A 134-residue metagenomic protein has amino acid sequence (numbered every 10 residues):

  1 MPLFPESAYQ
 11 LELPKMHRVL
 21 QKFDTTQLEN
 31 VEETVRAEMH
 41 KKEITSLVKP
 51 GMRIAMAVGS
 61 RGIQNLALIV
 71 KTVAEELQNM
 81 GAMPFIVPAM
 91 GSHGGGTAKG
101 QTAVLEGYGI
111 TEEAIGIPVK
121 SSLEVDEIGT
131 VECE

Functional and structural regions predicted by a protein language model:
M1-T34: N-terminal amphipathic/basic leader segments beginning at the initiator methionine
E32-K42, V70-V73: Short, well-ordered amphipathic alpha-helical segments that serve as non-catalytic structural scaffolds within diverse
M39-A55, Q78: Glycine-rich phosphate/diphosphate-binding loops that line cofactor/substrate pockets in enzymes
R53-G62, P84-S92: Short glycine-rich or small-residue beta-strand-to-loop segments that form or flank ligand, phosphate, metal/Fe-S
I63-V70, G95-T97, I128-C133: Short glycine/serine/threonine-rich phosphate/pyrophosphate-binding segments that cradle anionic phosphate groups
Q64-M83: Histidine-anchored nucleotide/phosphate-binding helix
N79-T102, A114: Active-site histidine-anchored catalytic micro-motif
G100-E134: An acidic, phosphate/nucleotide-engaging active-site surface
